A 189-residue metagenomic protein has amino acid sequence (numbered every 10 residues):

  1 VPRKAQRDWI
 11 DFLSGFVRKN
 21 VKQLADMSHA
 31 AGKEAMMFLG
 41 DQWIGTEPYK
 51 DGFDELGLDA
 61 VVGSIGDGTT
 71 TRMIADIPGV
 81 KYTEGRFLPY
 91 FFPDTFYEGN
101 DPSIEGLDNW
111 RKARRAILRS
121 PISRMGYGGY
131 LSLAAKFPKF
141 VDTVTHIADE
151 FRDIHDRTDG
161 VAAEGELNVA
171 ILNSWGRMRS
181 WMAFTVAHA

Functional and structural regions predicted by a protein language model:
V1-A189: Glycan-processing catalytic domains of CAZymes
